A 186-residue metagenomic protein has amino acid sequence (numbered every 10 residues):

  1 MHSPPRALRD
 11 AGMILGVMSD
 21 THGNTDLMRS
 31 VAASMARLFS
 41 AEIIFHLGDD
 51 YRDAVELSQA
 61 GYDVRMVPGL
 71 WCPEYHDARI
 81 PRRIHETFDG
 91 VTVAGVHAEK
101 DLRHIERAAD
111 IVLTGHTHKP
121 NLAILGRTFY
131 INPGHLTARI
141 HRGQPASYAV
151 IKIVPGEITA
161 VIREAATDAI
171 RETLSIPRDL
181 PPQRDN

Functional and structural regions predicted by a protein language model:
M1-V64, R79, Q144-A146, R178-N186: N-terminal active-site segment of His-dependent metallophosphoesterases
S19-G23, G48-D50, L70-C72, A98-K100 (+2 more regions): Active-site metal-binding loops of divalent metal-dependent hydrolases
L27-M28, H104-A108, H141-G143, D168-P177: A short, polar/proline- and glycine-enriched secondary-structure boundary/capping micro-motif
D53, P73, L102, R139 (+1 more regions): Flexible, glycine-rich phosphate/dinucleotide-binding loops and adjacent beta-alpha linkers at cofactor/substrate
E56-C72, H76-V93, I111: Extended active-site neighborhood of metal-dependent phosphoesterases/phosphodiesterases
R65, T87-E157, V161: Conserved beta-sheet core of the metallophosphoesterase superfamily
V154-N186: Charged phosphate-binding loop/patch that engages nucleotide di/tri-phosphates or the phosphate backbone of nucleic
